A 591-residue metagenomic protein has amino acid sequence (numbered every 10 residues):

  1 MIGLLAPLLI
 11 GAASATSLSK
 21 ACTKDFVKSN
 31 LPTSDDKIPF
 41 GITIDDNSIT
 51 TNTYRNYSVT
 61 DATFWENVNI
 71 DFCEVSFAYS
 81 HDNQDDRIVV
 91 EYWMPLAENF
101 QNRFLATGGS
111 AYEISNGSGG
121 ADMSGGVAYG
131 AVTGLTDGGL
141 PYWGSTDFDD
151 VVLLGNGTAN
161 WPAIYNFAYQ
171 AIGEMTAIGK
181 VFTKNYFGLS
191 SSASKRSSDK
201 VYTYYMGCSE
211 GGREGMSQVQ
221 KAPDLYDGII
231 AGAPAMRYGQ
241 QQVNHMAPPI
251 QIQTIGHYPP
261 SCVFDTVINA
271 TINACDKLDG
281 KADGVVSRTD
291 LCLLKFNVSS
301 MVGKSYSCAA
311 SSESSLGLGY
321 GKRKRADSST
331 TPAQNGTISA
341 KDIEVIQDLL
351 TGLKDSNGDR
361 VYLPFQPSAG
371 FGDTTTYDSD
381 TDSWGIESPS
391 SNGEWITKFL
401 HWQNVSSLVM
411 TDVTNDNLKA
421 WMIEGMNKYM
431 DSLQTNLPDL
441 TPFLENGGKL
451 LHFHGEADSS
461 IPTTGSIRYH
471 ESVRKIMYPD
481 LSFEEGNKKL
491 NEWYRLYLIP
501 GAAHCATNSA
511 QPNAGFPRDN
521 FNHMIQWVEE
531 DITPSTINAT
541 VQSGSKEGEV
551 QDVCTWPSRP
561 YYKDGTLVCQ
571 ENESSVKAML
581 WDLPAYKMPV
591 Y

Functional and structural regions predicted by a protein language model:
M1-S17: Fungal secretory targeting signals
A13-R103, S115-A121, V285, F296-S406 (+4 more regions): Catalytic-loop region of hydrolases
F72, S76-K281, L294-F296, Y377 (+4 more regions): Serine-hydrolase-like catalytic core of hydrolytic proteins
Y165-A168, Y258-C262, T330-N335, E456-A457 (+2 more regions): Active-site rim elements
K184, S192, A282-R288, S356-L363 (+3 more regions): Acidic/polar loop patches that form or flank catalytic/metal-binding clefts of enzymes that bind anionic ligands
A235, P248, K277, K281 (+5 more regions): Short, well-ordered loop/turn and helix-capping segments at boundaries between secondary-structure elements and domains
G447-K449, N491-Y494, F521, E549-Q551: Active-site lining segments that contact anionic ligands and/or coordinate catalytic metals
E485, L490-A510, S543-K546: Histidine-bearing beta->alpha loop at or near hydrolase active sites
